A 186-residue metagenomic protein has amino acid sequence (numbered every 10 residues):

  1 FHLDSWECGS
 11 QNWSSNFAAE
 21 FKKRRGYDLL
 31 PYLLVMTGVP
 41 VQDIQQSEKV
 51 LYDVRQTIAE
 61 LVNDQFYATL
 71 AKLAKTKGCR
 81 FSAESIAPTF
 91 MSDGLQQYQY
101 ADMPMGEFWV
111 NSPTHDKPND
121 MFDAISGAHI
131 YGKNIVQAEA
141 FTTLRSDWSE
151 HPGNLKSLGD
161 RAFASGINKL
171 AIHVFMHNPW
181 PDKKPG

Functional and structural regions predicted by a protein language model:
D4-G186: Carbohydrate-binding surfaces of carbohydrate-active enzymes
